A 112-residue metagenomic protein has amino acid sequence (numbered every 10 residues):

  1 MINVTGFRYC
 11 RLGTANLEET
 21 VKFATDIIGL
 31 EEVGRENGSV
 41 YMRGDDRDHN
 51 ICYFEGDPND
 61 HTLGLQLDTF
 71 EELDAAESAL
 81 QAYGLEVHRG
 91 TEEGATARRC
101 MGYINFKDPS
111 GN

Functional and structural regions predicted by a protein language model:
I2-H49: Core segments of cupin and vicinal oxygen chelate
G6-A15, G56-Q81, G102-K107: Vicinal oxygen chelate
E36-S39, N59, A97-C100: Short acidic/glycine-enriched loop/turn segments that link adjacent beta-strands
M42-R47, E55-G56, F106-P109: Active-site beta-strand termini and strand-to-loop segments that position acidic
D45-D48, Q66-L67, E93: Non-heme Fe(II)-dependent double-stranded beta-helix
Q81-N112: Vicinal oxygen chelate
